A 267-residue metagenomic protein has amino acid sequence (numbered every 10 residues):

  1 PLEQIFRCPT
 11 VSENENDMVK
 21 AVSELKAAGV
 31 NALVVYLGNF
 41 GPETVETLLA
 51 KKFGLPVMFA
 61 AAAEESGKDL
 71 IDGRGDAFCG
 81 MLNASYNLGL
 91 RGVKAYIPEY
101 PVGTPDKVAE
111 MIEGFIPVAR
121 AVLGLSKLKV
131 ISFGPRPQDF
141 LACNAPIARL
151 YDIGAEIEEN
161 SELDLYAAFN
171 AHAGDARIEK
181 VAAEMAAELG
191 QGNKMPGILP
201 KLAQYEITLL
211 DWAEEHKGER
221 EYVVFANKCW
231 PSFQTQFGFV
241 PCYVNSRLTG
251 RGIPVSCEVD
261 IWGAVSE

Functional and structural regions predicted by a protein language model:
P1-S85, G89-L123, K127-I131, R136-A226: Metallocofactor- and cofactor-centric catalytic cores in central/energy metabolism, strongly enriched
E221-E267: Glycine-rich anion/phosphate-binding loop at the beta-strand->alpha-helix junction
